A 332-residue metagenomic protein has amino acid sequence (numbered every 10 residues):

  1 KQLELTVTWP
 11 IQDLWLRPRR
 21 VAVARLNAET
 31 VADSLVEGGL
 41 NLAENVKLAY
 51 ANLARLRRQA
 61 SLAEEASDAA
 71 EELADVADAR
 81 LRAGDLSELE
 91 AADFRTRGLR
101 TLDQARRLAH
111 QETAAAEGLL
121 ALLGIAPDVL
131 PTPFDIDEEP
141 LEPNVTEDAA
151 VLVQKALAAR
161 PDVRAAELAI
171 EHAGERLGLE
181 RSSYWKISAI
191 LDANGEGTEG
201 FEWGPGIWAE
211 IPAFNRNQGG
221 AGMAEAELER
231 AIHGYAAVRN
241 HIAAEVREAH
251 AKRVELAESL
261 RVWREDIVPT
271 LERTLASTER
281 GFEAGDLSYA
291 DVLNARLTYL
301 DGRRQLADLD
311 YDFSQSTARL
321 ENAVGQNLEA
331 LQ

Functional and structural regions predicted by a protein language model:
K1-D13, E44, A116-I125, A150-G219 (+5 more regions): A small-residue-enriched
Q2, L48, D93, E202-G204 (+1 more regions): Transmembrane beta-barrel architecture of outer-membrane proteins
I11-L42, E64, L89, D93 (+6 more regions): Sec/SRP-type N-terminal targeting helices
R17, D33, G38-K155, A249-K252 (+5 more regions): Periplasmic alpha-helical coiled-coil/stalk elements that build and connect Gram-negative outer-membrane
L81-D85, F282-D286, A323: A short glycine-centered flexible hinge/capping loop motif at secondary-structure junctions
L108, P161-D162, L309: Metallo-beta-lactamase
P127, Q305-Q332: Acidic, low-complexity, intrinsically disordered peripheral segments
E272-V292, Q326-Q332: A glycine-biased, small/acidic residue-tolerant capping/turn segment at secondary-structure junctions
